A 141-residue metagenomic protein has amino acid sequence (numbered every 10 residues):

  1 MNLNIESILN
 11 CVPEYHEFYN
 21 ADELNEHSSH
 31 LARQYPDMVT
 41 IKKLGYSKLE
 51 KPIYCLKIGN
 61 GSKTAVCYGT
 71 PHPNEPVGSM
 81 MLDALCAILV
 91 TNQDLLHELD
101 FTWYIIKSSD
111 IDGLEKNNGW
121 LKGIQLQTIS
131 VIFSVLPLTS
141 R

Functional and structural regions predicted by a protein language model:
M1-I53: Short glycine- and acidic-rich boundary segments immediately preceding or forming the N-terminal edge of structured
E17, A21, N74-S79: Solvent-exposed, acidic/flexible segments
E50, T70, I105: Divalent metal-coordination and catalytic microenvironments
Y54-S62: Short beta-strand-to-loop junctions in surface cap/lid or active-site-entrance loops
S62-T64, P76-R141: Active-site/substrate-binding loop(s) of hydrolase catalytic cores
T64-H72: Short beta-strand element of the alpha/beta-hydrolase
